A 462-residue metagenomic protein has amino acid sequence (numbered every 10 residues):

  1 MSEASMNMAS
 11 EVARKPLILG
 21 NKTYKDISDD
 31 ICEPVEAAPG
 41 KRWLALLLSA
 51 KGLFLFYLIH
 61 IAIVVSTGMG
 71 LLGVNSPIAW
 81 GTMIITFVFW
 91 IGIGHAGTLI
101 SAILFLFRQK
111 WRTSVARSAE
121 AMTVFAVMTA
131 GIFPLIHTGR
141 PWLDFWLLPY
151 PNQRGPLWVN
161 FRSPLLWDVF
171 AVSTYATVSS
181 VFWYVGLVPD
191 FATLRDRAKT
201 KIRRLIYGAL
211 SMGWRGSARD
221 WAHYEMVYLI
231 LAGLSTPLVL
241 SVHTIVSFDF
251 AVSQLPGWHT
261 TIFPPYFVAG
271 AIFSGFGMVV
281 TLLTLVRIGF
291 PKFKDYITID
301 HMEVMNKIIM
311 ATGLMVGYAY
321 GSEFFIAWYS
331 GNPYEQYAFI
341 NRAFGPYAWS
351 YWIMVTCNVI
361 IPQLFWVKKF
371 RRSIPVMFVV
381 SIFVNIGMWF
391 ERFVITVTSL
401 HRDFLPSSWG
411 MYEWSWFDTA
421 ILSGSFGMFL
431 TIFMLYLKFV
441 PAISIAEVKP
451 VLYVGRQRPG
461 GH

Functional and structural regions predicted by a protein language model:
M1-W43, D144-F161, D190-M226, K292-D300 (+2 more regions): Extramembrane terminal tails and long inter-domain/linker segments of multi-pass membrane proteins
S2-K22, I61-L72, S76-W80, F87-R219 (+2 more regions): Transmembrane-helix bundle segments that line or gate the permeation/cavity pathway in multi-pass membrane proteins
D29-C32, T98, A126, C357-L364: Hydrophobic, membrane-inserted alpha-helices
P34-I61, G155-M354: Long, contiguous internal "core" modules enriched in hydrophobic/ aromatic residues
I59-L71, T138-Y150, T244-V252, G321-Y334 (+1 more regions): Membrane-helix interface motif
I91-G97, I353-P362, M428-F429: Hydrophobic alpha-helical transmembrane segments
W349-I374: Extended C-terminal subregions enriched in glycine
V376-I386: Central hydrophobic cores of alpha-helical transmembrane segments in multi-pass integral membrane proteins
